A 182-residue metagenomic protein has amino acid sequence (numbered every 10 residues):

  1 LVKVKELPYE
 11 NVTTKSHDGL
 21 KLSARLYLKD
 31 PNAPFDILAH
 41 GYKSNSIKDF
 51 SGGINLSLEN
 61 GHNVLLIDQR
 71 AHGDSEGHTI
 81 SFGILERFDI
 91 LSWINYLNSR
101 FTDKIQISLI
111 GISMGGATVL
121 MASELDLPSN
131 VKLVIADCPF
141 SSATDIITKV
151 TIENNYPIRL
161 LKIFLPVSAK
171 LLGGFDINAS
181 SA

Functional and structural regions predicted by a protein language model:
E6, V12-S16, R25, A169-A182: Serine-hydrolase catalytic core
A33-G41: Short beta-strand element of the alpha/beta-hydrolase
Y42-L56, Q69: The serine-hydrolase catalytic nucleophile loop
S57-E76: Conserved alpha/beta-hydrolase
I80-F101: Alpha/beta-hydrolase active-site loop
F101-S113: Alpha/beta-hydrolase fold nucleophile elbow
G111-M121: Glycine-rich nucleophile elbow surrounding the catalytic serine of serine-hydrolase chemistry
M121-A179: Hydrolase active-site cap/lid region
